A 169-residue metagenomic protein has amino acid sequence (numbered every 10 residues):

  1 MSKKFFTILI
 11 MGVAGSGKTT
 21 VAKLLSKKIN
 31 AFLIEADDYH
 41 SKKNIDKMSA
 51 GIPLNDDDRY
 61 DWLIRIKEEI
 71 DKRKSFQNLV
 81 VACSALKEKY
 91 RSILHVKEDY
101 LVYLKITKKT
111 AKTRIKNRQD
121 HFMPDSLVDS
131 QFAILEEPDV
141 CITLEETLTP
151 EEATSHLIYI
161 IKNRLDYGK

Functional and structural regions predicted by a protein language model:
M1-F5: Phosphate-binding P-loop
I10: Hydrophobic anchor at the beta1->P-loop junction of P-loop NTPases
A14: The conserved Walker
K18: Conserved lysine of the Walker
K23-R65: Conserved substrate/cofactor phosphate-moiety recognition/catalytic segment in nucleotide-dependent phosphotransferases
S75-L79: Loop/turn-to-beta-strand initiation segments
L94-R114: Conserved phosphate-donor/acceptor-positioning beta-strand/loop module used by diverse small-molecule
N117-I158: Small-molecule kinase domains that catalyze NTP-dependent phosphoryl transfer to phosphate-bearing small molecules
